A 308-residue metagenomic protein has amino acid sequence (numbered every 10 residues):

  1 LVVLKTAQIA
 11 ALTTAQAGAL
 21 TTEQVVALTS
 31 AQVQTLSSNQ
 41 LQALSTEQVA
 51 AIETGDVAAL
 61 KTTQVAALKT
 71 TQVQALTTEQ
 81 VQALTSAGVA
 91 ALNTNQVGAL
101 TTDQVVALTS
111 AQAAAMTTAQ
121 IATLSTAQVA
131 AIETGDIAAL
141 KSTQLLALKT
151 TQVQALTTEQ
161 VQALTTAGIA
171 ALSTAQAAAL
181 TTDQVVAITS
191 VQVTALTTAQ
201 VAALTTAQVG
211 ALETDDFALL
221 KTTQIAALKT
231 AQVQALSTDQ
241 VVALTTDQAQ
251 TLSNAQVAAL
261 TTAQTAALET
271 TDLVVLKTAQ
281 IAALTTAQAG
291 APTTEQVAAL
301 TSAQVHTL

Functional and structural regions predicted by a protein language model:
L1-L308: General marker for long, soluble alpha-helical cores
